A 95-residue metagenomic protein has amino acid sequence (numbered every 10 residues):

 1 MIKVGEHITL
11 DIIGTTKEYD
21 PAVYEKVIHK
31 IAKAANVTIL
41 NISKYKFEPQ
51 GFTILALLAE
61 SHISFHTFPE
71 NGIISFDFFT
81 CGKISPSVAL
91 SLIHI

Functional and structural regions predicted by a protein language model:
M1-G5, T67-E70: Short, flexible turn/loop "capping" segments at secondary-structure junctions
I2-D20: Terminal, regulation- and interaction-focused segments at domain boundaries
G5-H7, F52-T53, S61: Short, surface-exposed beta-edge/turn micro-motifs
I13, Y19, E25-A34: Short Lys/Arg-enriched alpha/beta "domain-start" segment
K17-V23, I84-V88: Short, conserved charged micro-motifs
T38-L57: Compact, glycine-rich, soluble single-domain proteins
L55-P86: Mid-chain, well-packed structural core segment of small domains
I93-I95: Conserved small/polar residues in nucleotide/adenosyl-binding loops
